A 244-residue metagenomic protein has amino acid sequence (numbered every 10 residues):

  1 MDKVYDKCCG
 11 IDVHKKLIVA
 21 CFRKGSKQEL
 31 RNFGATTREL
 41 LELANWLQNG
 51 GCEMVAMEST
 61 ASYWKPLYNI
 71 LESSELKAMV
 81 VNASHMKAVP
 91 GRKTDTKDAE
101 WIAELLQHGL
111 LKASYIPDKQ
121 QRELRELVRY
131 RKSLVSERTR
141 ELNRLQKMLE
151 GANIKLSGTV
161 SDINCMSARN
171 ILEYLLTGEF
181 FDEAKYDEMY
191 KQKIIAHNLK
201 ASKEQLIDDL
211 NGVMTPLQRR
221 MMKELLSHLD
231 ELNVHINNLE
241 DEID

Functional and structural regions predicted by a protein language model:
M1-D244: A detector of single, family-specific signature residues that are central to catalytic or substrate-handling motifs
